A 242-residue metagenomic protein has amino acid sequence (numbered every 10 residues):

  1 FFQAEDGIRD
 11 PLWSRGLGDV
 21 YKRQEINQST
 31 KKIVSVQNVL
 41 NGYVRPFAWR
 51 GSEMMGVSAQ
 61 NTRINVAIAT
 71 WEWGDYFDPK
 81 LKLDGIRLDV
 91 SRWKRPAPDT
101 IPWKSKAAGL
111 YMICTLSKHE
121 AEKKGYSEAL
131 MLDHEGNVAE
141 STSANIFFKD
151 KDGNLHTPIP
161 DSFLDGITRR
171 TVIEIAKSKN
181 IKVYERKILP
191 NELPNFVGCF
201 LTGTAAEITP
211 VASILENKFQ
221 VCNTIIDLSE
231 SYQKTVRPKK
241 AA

Functional and structural regions predicted by a protein language model:
F1-Y21: Single conserved hydrophobic/aromatic residue that forms the stacking wall/gate of nucleotide- or nucleobase-binding
I8, I68, G125-E128, S143-A144 (+1 more regions): Short loop/turn microsegments at loop-to-beta-strand junctions
R15-K22, P102-A107, H156-F163: Short histidine-centered catalytic/ligand-binding loop motif
Q24-K124, F219-P238: Extended Lys/Arg-rich, glycine-bearing segments that form polyanion-binding/interaction patches within enzyme domains
R45, E128-D133, F148, P210: Cytosolic beta-strand hydrophobic patch enriched in CBS
L83, L116, K123-S127, D133-H134 (+3 more regions): Short gly/pro-enriched beta-turn/loop segments at secondary-structure junctions
A97-K104, M112, Y126, L130 (+1 more regions): Short, flexible active-site loops
V138-A242: Conserved catalytic-core subdomain
